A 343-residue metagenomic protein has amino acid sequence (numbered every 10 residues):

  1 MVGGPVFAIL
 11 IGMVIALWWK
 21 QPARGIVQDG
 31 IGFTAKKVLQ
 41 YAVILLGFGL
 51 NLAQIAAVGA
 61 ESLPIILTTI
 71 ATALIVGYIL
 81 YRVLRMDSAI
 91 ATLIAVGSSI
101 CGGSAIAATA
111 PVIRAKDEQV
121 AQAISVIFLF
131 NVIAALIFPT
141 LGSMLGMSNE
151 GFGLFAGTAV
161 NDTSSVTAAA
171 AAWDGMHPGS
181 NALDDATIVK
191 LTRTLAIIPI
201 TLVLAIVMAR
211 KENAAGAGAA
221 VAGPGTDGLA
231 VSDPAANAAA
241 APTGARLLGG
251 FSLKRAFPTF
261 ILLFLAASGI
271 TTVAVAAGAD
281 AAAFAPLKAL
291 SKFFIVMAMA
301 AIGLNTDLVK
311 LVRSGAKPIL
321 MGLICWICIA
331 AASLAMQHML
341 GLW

Functional and structural regions predicted by a protein language model:
M1-A35, L46-A53, L202-S291, A298-K310 (+2 more regions): Structural signature of multi-pass alpha-helical membrane transport proteins
V2-V14, V58-A71, A95-S98, G151-A159 (+2 more regions): Structural signature of hydrophobic alpha-helical transmembrane segments
A8-L17, Q21, Y41, L45 (+13 more regions): Transmembrane alpha-helical segments of multi-pass membrane transport proteins and ion-pumping complexes
W19-A23, L52, L84-I90, P111-Q122 (+4 more regions): Juxtamembrane helix-boundary/capping and inter-helix hinge elements in multi-pass membrane proteins
L46, L50-Y78, V120-I133, G269 (+2 more regions): Entry/N-cap segments of selected transmembrane alpha helices and their immediately preceding amphipathic helices
L52-G59, S143-E150, G175-D185, V275-P286 (+1 more regions): Membrane-interface helix termini and inter-helical loops of multi-pass transporters
L80-M86, I137-A159, V189-D233, M336-W343: Juxtamembrane and boundary regions of transmembrane helices in multi-pass small-molecule transporters and channels
S88-A134, G151-G175, L290: Alpha-helical membrane segments and immediately flanking helix-loop junctions that form or couple to the substrate/ion
